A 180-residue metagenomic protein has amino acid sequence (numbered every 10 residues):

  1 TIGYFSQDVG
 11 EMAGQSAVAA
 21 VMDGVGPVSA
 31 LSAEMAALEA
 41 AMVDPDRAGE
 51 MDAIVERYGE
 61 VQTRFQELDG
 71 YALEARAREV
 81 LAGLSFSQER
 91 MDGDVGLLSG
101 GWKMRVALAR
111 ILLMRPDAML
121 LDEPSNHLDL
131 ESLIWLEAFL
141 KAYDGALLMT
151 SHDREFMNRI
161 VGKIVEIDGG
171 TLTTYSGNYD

Functional and structural regions predicted by a protein language model:
T1-D180: ABC ATP-binding cassette signature C-motif
